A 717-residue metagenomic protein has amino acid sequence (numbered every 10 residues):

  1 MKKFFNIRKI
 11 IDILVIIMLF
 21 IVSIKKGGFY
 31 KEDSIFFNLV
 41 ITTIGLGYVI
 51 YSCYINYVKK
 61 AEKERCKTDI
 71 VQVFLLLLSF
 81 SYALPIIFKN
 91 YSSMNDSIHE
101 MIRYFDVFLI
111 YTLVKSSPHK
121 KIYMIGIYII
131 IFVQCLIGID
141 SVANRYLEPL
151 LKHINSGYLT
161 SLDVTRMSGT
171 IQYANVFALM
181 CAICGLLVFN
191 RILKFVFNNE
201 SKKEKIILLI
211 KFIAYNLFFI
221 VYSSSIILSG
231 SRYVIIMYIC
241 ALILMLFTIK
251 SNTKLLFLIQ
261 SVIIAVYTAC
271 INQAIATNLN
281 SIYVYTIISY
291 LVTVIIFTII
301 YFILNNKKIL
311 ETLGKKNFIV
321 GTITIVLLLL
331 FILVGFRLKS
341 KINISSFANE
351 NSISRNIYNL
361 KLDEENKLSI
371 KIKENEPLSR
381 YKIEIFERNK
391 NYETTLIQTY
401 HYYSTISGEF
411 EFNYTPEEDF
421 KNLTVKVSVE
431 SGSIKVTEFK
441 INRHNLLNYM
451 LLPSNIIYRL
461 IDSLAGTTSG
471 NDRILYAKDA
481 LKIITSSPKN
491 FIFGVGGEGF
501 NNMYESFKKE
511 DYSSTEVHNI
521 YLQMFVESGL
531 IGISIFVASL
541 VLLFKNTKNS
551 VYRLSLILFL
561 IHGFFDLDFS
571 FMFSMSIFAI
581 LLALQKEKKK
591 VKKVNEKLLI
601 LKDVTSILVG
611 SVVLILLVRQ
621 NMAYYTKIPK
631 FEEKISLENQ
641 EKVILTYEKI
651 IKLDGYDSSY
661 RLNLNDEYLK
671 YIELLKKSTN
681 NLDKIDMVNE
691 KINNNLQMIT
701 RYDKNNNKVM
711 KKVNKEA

Functional and structural regions predicted by a protein language model:
K3-F5, K9-K26, I41-V49, F80-I87 (+8 more regions): Alpha-helical transmembrane segments of multi-pass inner-membrane proteins
Y30-L84, I287-V292: Hydrophobic alpha-helical transmembrane segments in multi-pass integral membrane proteins
Y173, N445, S454-S514, Y521 (+1 more regions): TM-adjacent membrane-interface loops and short helices in multi-pass inner/ER membrane proteins
G314-K339, E596-M622: Internal/C-terminal transmembrane anchor helices
D363-S369, T415-E430: Noncatalytic modules at the cell exterior or secretory-pathway interfaces, chiefly beta-strand-rich lectin/adhesion
Y392-E418: Extracellular carbohydrate recognition and processing domains and analogous Trp-centered ligand-binding platforms
E430-P453: Exposed low-complexity, polar/acidic, P/S/T/G-rich flexible segments that act as propeptides, protease-susceptible
I615-E638, E648-S678, Q697, Y702-A717: Amphipathic alpha-helical repeat scaffolds of TPR domains
